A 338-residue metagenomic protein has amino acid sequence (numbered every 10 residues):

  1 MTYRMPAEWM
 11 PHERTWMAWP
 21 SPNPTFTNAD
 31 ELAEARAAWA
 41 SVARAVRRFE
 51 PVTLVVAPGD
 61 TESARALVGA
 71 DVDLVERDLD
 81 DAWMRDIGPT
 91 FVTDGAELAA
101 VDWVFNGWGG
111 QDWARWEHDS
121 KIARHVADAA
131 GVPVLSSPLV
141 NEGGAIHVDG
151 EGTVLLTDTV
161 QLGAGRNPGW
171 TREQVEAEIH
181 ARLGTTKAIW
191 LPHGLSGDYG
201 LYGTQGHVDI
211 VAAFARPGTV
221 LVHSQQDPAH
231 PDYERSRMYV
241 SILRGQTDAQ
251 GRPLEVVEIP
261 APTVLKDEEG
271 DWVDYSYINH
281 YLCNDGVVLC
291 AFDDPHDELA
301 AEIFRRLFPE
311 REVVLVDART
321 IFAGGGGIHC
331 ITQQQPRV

Functional and structural regions predicted by a protein language model:
M1-V338: The feature marks the mature, well-folded catalytic cores of soluble enzymes
